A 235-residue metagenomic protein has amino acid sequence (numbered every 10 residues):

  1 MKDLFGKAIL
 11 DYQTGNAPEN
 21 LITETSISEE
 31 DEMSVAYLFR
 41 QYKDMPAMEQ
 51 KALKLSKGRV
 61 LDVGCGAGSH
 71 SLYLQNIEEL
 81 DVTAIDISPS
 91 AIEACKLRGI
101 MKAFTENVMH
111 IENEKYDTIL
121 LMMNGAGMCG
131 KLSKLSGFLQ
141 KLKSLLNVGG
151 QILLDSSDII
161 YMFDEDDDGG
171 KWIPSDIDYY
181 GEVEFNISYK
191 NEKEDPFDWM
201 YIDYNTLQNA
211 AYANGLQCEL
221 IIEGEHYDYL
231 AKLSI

Functional and structural regions predicted by a protein language model:
M1-I22: N-terminal auxiliary segments of SAM/dcSAM-dependent transferases
T23, V148-Q208, Y212: SAM-dependent methyltransferase
F39-R59: Conserved alpha-helix/loop element of class I SAM-dependent methyltransferases that forms part of the SAM/SAH-binding
A67-E79: Conserved SAM-binding loop of SAM-dependent methyltransferases across substrates and taxa, primarily the Class I
S88-P89: Conserved SAM/SAH-binding beta-strand->alpha-helix loop
G99-H110: Conserved SAM-binding strand-loop segment of SAM-dependent methyltransferases
Y116-S136: A short SAM/SAH-binding and catalytic strip from SAM-dependent methyltransferases
S136-V148: A short glycine-rich, Lys/Arg-flanked "PGG" loop and its adjoining helix->strand segment in the class I
